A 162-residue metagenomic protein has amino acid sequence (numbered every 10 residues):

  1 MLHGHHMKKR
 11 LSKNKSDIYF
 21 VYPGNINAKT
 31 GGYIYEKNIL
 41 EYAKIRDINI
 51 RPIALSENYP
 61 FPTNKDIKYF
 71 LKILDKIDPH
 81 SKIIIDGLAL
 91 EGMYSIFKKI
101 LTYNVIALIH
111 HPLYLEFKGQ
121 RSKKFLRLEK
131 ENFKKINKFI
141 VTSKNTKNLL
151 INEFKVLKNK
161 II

Functional and structural regions predicted by a protein language model:
M1-S56, P79-S81: N-terminal subdomain of nucleotide-sugar transferases
N27, R46-I96: Active-site donor-binding segments of glycosyltransferases and PAPS-dependent sulfotransferases
Y33-K37, L126, K144: Short, surface-exposed alpha-helical segments at coil->helix boundaries
K82-I84, K98-E116: Active-site proximal beta-strand in glycosyltransferases
G87-A89, H111, S143-N145: Helix N-cap/beta->alpha junction signal
F97-Y103, F133-K135, V156: Short, conserved loop/helix-junction motifs that constitute active-site signature segments in enzyme catalytic cores
R121-V141: Membrane-proximal helix-turn-helix segments that form the acceptor-binding/catalytic region of lipid-linked
K134-K160: A short, active-site helix/loop in glycosyltransferases that binds the activated sugar's phosphate group
